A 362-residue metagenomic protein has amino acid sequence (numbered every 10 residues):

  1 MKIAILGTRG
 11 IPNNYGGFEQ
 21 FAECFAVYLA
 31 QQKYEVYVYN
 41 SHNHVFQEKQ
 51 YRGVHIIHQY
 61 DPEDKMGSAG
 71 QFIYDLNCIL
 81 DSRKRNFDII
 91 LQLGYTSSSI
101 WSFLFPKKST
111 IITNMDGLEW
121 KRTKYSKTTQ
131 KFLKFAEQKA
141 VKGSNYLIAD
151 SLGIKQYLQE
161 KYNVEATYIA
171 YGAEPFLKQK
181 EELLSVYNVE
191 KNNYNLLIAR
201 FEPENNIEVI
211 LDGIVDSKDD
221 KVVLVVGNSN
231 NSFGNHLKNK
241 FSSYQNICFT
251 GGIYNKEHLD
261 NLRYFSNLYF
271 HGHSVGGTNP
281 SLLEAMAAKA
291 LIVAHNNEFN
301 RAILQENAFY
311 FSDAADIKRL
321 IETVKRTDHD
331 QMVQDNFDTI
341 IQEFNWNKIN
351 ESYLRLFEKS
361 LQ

Functional and structural regions predicted by a protein language model:
A4, V186-N205, L211-S217, V223-L224: Conserved donor-binding/catalytic core segment of Leloir-type glycosyltransferases
T8-N14, V27-M66, G153-K155, Q159-K161 (+1 more regions): N-terminal strand-loop element at the rim of the active site of nucleotide-sugar-dependent glycosyltransferases
N40, H44, A173, I198 (+2 more regions): Glycosyltransferase donor-sugar binding loop
G70-R83, F87-M115, G277: An aromatic- and histidine-rich active-site surface loop
L80-R83, T129-L147: Membrane-proximal helix-turn-helix segments that form the acceptor-binding/catalytic region of lipid-linked
L268, A287-A294: Short hydrophobic beta-strand element within catalytic cores of glycosyltransferases and related nucleotide-activated
H273-S274: Aromatic "clamp/platform" in nucleotide-sugar-dependent glycosyltransferases that forms part of the donor/acceptor
D328-L361: A charged, aromatic-enriched C-terminal amphipathic alpha-helix characteristic of glycosyltransferases across folds
